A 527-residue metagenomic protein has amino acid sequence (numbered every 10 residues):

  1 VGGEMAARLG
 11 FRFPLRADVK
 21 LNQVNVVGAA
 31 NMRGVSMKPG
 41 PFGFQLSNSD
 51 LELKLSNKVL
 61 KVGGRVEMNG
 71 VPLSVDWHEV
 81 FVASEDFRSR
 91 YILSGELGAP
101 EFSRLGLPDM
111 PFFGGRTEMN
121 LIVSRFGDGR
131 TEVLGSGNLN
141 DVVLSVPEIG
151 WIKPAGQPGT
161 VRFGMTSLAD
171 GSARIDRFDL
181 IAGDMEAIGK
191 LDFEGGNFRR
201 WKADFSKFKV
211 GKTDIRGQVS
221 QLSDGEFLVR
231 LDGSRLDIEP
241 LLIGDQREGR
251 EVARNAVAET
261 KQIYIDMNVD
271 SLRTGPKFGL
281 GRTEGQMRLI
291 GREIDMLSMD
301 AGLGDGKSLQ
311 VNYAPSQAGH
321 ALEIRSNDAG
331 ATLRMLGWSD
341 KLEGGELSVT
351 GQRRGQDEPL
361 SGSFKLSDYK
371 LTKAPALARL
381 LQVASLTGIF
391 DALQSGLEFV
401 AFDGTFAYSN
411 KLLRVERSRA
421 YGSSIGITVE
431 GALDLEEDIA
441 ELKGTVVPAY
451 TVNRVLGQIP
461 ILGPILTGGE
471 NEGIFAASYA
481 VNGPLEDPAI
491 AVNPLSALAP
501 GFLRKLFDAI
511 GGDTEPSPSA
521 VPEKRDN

Functional and structural regions predicted by a protein language model:
V1-F81, E85-S89, T117-G195, A203-D204 (+3 more regions): Solvent-exposed beta-strand/coil patches in large extracellular/periplasmic or lumenal scaffold regions
R90-L93, L97: Membrane pore-forming effector domains from diverse proteins
R104-P111, T451-I490: Surface-exposed, gly/pro-biased binding rims or lids
G156-P158, E226, I474-A476: Short edge beta-strand segments in beta-sheet-rich domains
W201-F205, V210-K212: N-terminal accessory interaction module
R216-S234, R354, S361: Flexible beta-edge/linker motif
F227-I243, N493-S496: Intrinsically disordered, low-complexity glycine/proline-rich and charged
